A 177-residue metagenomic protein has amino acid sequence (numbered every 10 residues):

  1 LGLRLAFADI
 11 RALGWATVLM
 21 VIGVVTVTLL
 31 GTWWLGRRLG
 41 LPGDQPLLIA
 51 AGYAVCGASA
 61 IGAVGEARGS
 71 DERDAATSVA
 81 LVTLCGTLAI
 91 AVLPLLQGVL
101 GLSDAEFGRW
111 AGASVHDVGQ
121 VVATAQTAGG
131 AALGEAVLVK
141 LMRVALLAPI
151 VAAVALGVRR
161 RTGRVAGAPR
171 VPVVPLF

Functional and structural regions predicted by a protein language model:
L1, A145-V151, V173-F177: Hydrophobic mid-bilayer segments of alpha-helices in multi-pass membrane transport proteins, especially secondary
L5-L19, R38-P46, G69-A75, G163-V173: Interfacial helix-loop-helix linkers and transmembrane-helix boundary segments in multi-pass membrane proteins
L5-W33, A76-L88: Entry/N-cap segments of selected transmembrane alpha helices and their immediately preceding amphipathic helices
F7-G14, L95-F107, Q126-E135: Helix-coil boundary and interhelical linker segments in multi-pass alpha-helical membrane proteins
L13-T26, I49-Y53, E106-S114, V137-L146: Structural signature of hydrophobic alpha-helical transmembrane segments
L19-G52, A89-L102: Transmembrane alpha-helices that form the ion-translocation and gating core of multi-pass ion transport proteins
G43-L88, E106-G129: Alpha-helical membrane segments and immediately flanking helix-loop junctions that form or couple to the substrate/ion
L133-K140, R164-F177: Membrane-water interface at loop-to-transmembrane-helix junctions
